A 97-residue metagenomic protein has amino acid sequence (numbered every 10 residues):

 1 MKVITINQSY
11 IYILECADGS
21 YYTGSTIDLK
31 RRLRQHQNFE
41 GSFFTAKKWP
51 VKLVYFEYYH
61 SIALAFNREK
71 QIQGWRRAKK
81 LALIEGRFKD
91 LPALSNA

Functional and structural regions predicted by a protein language model:
M1-S42, A46-F56, A63-K70, F88-A97: GIY-YIG nuclease catalytic motif and its immediate N-terminal context
K70-L83: Short arginine-rich
